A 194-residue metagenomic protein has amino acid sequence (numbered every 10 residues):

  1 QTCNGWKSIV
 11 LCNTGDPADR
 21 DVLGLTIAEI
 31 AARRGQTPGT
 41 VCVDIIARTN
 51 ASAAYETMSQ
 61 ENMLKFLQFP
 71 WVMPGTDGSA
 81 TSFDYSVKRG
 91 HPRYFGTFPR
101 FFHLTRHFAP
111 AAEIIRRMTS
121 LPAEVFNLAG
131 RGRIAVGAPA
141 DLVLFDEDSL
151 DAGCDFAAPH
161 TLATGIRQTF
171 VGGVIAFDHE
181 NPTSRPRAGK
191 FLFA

Functional and structural regions predicted by a protein language model:
Q1-R106: Active-site neighborhoods of metal-dependent hydrolases
G39-V41, A53, P110-R116, F177-D178: Acidic/polar loop patches that form or flank catalytic/metal-binding clefts of enzymes that bind anionic ligands
I45-I46, M118-T119, D141: A general structural motif at alpha-helix termini
S52-M63, A111-I115, A123-H160: Acidic, glycine-enriched loop/beta-strand segments at the rims of small-molecule binding/catalytic pockets
K65-W71, T76-S79, R89-P92, T97 (+1 more regions): C-terminal cap of metal-dependent C-N hydrolases
Y94-E124: Gly/His-enriched, cation/cofactor- and phosphate-binding structural elements
V125, F191-A194: A short, hydrophobic/aromatic-rich structural module that often spans a beta strand with its adjoining loop
